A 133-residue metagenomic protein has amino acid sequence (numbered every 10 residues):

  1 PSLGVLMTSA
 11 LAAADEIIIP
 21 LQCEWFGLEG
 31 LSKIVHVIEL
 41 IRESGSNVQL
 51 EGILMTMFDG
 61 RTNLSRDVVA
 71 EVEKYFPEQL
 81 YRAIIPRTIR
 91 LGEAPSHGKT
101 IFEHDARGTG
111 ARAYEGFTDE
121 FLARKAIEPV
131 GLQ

Functional and structural regions predicted by a protein language model:
P1-I89: Conserved catalytic-core segment of NTP-binding enzymes
V35, E115-T118: A cross-family signal for key residues in well-ordered alpha-helices that form functional helical elements
I41, F121-R124: Hydrophobic helix-cap positions at the C-terminus of alpha-helices in RecA-like/P-loop ATPase nucleotide-binding cores
V72, F117-F121: Hydrophobic "lid"/C-terminal helical patch of Rossmann-like NAD(P)-dependent dehydrogenase/epimerase domains
L91-E93: Catalytic histidine-centered segment of alpha/beta-hydrolase-like enzymes
P95-G116: C-terminal boundary of histidine-terminating zinc-finger modules
K125-Q133: C-terminal helical "lid" subdomain and adjoining coupling/linker elements of P-loop NTPases
